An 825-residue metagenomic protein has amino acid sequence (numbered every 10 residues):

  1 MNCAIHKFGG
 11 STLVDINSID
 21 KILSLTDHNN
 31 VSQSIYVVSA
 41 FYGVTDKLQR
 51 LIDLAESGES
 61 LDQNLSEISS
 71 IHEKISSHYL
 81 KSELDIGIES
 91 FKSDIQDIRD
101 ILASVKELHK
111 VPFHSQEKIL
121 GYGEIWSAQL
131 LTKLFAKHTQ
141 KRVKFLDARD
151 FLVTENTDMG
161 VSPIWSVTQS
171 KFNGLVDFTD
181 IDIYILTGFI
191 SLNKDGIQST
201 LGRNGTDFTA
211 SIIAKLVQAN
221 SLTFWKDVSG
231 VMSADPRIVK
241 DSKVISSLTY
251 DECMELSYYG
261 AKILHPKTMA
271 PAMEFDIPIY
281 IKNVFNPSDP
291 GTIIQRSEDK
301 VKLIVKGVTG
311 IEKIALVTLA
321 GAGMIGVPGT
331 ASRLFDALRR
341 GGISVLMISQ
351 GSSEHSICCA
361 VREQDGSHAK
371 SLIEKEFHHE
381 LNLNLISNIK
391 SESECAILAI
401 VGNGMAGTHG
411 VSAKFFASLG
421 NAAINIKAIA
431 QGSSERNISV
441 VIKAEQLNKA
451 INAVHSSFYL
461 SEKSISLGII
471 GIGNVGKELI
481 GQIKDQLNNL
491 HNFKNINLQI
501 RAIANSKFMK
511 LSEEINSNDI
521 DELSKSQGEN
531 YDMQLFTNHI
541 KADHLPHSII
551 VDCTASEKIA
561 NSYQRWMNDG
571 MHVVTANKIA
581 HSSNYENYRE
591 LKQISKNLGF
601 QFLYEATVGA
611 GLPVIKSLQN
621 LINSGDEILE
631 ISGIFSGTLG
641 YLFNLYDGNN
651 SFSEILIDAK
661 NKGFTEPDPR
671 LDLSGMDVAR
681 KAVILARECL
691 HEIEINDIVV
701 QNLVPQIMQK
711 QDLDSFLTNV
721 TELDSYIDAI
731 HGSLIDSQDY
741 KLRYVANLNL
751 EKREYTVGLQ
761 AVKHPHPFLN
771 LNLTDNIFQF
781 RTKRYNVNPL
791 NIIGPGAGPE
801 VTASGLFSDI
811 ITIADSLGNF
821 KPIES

Functional and structural regions predicted by a protein language model:
M1-L264, M269: Nucleotide/pyrophosphate-binding catalytic subdomain
V176, K596-G599, L603-K662, G675-D677 (+1 more regions): Rossmann-like NAD(P)H-binding beta-loop-alpha module
S288-G481, Q486, N776, P799 (+1 more regions): A conserved regulatory-domain signal marking ACT and ACT-like small-molecule sensing domains and adjacent regulatory
A399, E630-F635, G640-F643, D658 (+2 more regions): Catalytic, metal-anchored helix/loop core of enzyme active sites in primary metabolism
S466-I472, G476-N568: N-terminal glycine-/serine-/threonine-rich beta1-alpha1-beta2 phosphate-ribose binding loop of Rossmann-like
S556-N568, K578-E605, A610-L618: Rossmann-fold NAD(P)-binding glycine/threonine-rich loop
L645-Y646, S653-N770: Substrate-binding/catalytic subdomain of NAD(P)-dependent oxidoreductase enzymes
